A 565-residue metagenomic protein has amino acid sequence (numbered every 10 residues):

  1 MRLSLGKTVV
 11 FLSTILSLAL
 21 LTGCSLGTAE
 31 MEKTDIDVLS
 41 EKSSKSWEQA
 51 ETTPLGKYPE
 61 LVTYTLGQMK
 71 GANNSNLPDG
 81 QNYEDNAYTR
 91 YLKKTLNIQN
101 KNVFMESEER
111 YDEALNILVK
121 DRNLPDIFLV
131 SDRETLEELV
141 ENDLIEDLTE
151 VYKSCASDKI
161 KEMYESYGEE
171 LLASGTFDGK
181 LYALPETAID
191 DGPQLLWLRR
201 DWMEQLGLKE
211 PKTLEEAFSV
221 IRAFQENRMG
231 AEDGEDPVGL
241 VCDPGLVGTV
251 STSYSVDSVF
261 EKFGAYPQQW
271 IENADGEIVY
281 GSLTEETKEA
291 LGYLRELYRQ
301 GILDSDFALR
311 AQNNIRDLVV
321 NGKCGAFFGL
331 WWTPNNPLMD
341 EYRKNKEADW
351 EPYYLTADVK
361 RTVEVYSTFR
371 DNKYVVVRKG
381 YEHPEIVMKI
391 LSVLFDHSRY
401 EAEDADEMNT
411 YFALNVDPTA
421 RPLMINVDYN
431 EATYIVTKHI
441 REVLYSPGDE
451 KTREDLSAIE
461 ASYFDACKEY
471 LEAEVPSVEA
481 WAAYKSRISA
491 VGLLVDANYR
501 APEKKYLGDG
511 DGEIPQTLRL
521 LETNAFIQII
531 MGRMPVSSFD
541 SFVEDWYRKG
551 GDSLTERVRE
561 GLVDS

Functional and structural regions predicted by a protein language model:
M1-L12: Bacterial N-terminal signal peptides that target proteins for export
A19-G23: C-terminal motif of bacterial Sec signal peptides marking the signal peptidase cleavage site
C24-A217, E261, I278-Y280, A402 (+2 more regions): Conserved N-terminal structural module of periplasmic/extracytoplasmic solute-binding proteins
Q49, T53, K389, H397-N524: Conserved small-residue motifs centered on glycine
G56, D147-S166, K209, P267-E285 (+3 more regions): Short, solvent-exposed loop/beta-turn-alpha elements that line the ligand-binding surface or hinge of extracytoplasmic
E134-E170, I221-Q225, E235-Q269, G325-M339: Carboxylate/His-rich catalytic cores and anion/metal-binding grooves
T149-S154, T176-Y254, E272-L318, K323 (+3 more regions): Helix-loop-helix "hinge/cap" segment bordering the ligand-binding cleft or interdomain interface
D243-Q269, R295-E454, A458: Extracytoplasmic/periplasmic substrate-binding proteins
